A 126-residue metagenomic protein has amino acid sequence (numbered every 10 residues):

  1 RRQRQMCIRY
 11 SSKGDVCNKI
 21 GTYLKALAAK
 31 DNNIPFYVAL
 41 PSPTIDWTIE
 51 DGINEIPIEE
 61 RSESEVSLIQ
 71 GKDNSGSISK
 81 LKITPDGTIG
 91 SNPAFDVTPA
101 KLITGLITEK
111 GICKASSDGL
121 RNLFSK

Functional and structural regions predicted by a protein language model:
R1-I8: Short, small-residue-biased leader/transition segments that mark boundaries at the very start of proteins
R2, N32-P35, K101-I103: Short coil/turn connectors at secondary-structure junctions
R9, L24-P35: Alpha-helix C-terminal capping segments
S12-N18: Short, glycine-rich nucleotide/cofactor-binding loops
N18-L24: Charged helix-capping and loop-helix junction motifs
K30-N32, Y37-P41, E109: Generic beta-sheet signal
P41-K126: C-terminal functional extensions of proteins
